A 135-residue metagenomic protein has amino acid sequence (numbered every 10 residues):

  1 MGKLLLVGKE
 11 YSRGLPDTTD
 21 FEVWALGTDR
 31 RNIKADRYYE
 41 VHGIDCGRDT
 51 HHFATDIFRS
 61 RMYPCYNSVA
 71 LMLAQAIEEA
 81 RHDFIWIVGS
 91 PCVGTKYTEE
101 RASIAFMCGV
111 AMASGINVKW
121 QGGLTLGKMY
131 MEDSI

Functional and structural regions predicted by a protein language model:
M1-I135: Metal-ion/cofactor- or nucleotide/acyl-coenzyme-handling active-site neighborhoods
